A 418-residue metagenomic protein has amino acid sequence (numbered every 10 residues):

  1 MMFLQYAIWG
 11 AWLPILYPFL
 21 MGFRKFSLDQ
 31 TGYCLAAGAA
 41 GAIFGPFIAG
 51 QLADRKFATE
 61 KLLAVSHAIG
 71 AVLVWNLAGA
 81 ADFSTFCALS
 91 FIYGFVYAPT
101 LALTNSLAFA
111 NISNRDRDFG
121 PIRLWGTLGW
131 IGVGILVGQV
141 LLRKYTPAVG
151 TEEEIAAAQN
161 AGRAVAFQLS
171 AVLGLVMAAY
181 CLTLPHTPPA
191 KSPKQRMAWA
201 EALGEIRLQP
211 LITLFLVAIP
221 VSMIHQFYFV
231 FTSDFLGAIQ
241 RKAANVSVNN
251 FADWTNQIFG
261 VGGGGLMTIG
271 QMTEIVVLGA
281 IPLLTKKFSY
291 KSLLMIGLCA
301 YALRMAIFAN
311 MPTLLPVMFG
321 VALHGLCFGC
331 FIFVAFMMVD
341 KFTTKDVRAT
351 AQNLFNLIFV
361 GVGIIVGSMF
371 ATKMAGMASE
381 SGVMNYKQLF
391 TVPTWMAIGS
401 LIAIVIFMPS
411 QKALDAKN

Functional and structural regions predicted by a protein language model:
M1-A39, I212-V217, S222-A252, G263-L266 (+1 more regions): Helix-loop boundary and gating motifs at the non-cytosolic
F3, L73-V74, F83-L103, L107 (+3 more regions): Hydrophobic core of transmembrane alpha-helices in multi-pass small-molecule transporters, especially MFS/SLC-type
Y33-Q51, G265-A280: Central cavity-lining transmembrane alpha-helices of secondary-active solute carriers, predominantly the Major
F44-A58, L141-L142, V276-Y290, A375-G376: Helix-to-loop junctions at the C-terminal end of transmembrane segments in multipass secondary transporters
K61-W75, S292-I307: Structural signature of the two symmetry-related core transmembrane helices
L77-G79, G174-P185, G361, L389-N418: Multi-pass alpha-helical transporter architecture, strongest for 12-TM Major Facilitator/SLC carriers used
Q139-V172, T372-I398: A membrane-interface helix-boundary motif in multi-pass transporters
L184-V217, R241, V246-W254: Juxtamembrane intracellular "pre-TM" segments in multi-pass secondary transporters
